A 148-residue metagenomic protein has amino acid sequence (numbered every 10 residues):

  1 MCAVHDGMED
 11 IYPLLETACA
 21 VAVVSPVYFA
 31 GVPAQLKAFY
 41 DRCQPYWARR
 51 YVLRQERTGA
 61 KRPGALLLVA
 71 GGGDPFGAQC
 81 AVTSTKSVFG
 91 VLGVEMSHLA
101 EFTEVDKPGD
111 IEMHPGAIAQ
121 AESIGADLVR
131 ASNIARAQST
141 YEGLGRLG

Functional and structural regions predicted by a protein language model:
M1, A18, L67-L68, A100 (+2 more regions): Generic signal for short, ordered secondary-structure residues within or immediately flanking folded domains
A3-S87, L92: Helix-loop-strand module that forms the ligand-binding subsite of alpha/beta enzymes
T83-G148: Glycine-rich phosphate/pyrophosphate-binding loop and the adjoining helix
